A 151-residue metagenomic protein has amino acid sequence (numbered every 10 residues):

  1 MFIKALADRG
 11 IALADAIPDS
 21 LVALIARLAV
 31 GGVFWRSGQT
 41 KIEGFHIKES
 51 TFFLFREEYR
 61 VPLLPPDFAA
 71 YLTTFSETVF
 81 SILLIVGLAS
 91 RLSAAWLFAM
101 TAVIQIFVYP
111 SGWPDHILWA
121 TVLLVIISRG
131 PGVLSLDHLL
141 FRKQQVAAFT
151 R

Functional and structural regions predicted by a protein language model:
M1-I47, V61-V79, V86-R151: Extended, low-polarity transmembrane helix blocks
F52: Short, surface-exposed glycine/acidic/tryptophan-bearing loops
F55-R56: Interfacial juxtamembrane loops and adjacent helix segments that form the catalytic/substrate-binding surfaces
